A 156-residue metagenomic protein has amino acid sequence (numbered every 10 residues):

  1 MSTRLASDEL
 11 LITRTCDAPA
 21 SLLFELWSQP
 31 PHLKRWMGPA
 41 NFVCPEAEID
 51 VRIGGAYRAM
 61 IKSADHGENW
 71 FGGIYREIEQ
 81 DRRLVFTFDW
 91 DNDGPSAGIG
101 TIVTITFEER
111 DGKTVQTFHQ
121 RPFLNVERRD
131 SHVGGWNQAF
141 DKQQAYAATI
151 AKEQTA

Functional and structural regions predicted by a protein language model:
M1-V43: Hydrophobic ligand-binding cavity/cleft-lining segments
S7, A18-A20, E79-R82, D111: Residue-level signal for tight coil/turn positions that link beta-strands
L11, L22, R58, R83-V85 (+1 more regions): General beta-strand recognition
C16, Q120-P122: Hydrophobic beta-strand positions in extracellular immunoglobulin-like domains
S21-R35, G72-D81, V133-Y146: K/E-rich alpha-helical interaction surfaces of small helical-bundle regulatory domains
K34, G38-P39, A47-I53, R58 (+3 more regions): Hydrophobic-ligand binding "helix-grip"
V115, P122-A156: A conserved amphipathic terminal alpha-helix motif
